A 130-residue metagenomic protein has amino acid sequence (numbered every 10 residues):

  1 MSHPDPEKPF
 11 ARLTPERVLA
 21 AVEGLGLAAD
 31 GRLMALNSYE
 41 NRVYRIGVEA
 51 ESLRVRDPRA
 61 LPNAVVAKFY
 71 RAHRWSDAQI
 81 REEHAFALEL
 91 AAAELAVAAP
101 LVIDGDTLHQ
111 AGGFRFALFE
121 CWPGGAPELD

Functional and structural regions predicted by a protein language model:
M1-R32: Juxta-kinase regulatory segment immediately upstream of eukaryotic protein kinase catalytic domains
S2, G31, L36, L108-A111: Alpha-helical protein-protein interaction elements
H3-D5, N37, N41, N63: Detector for Asparagine
R17-G24, R42-R45, E82-E89: Residue-level detector of alpha-helical secondary structure
L25-L53: ATP-binding glycine-rich phosphate-binding loop
V48-D130: ATP-binding pocket architecture of kinase catalytic cores
